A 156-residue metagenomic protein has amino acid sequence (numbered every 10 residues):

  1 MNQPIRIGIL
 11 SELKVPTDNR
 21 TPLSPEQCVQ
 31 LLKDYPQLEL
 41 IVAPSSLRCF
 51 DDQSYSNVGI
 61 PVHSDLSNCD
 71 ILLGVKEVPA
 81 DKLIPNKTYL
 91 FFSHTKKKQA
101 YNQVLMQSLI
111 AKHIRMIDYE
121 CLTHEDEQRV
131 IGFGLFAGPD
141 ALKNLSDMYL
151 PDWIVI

Functional and structural regions predicted by a protein language model:
N2-R6, A80-I156: Glycine/serine-rich phosphate-binding loop and adjoining beta1-alpha1 elements at the start of nucleotide-handling
N2-S108: An N-terminal-biased, well-structured beta-alpha scaffold segment characteristic of Rossmann-like dinucleotide-binding
